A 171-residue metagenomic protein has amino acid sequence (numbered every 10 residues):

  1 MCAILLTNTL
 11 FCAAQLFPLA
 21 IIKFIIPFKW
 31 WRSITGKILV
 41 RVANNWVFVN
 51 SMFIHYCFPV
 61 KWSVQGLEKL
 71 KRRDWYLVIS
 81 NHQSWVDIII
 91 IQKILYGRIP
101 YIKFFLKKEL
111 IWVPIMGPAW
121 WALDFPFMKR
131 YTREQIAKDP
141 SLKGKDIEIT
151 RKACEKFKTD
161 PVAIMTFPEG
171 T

Functional and structural regions predicted by a protein language model:
M1-Y76, I90: Membrane-anchoring hydrophobic helices of lipid-metabolizing enzymes
Y56-T171: Soluble catalytic domains of membrane acyltransferases
